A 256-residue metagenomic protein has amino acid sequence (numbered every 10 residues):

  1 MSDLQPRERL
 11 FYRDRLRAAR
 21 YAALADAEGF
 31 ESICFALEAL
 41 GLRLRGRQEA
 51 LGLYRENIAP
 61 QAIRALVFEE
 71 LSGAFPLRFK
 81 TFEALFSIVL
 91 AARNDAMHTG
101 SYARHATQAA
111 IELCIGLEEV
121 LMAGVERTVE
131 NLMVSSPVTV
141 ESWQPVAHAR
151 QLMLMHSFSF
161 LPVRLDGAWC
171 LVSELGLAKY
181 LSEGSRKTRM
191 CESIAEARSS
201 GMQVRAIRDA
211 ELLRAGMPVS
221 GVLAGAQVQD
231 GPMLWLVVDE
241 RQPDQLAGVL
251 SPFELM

Functional and structural regions predicted by a protein language model:
M1-A91, H98-N131, A147-L161, E174-R198 (+1 more regions): Amphipathic alpha-helical interface elements
S135-S136: Low-complexity, glycine/proline/serine-rich flexible segments
T139-S157, R164-L165, R208-Q242, F253-M256: The conserved cystathionine-beta-synthase
V140, S182-L223: Intrinsically disordered, low-complexity segments enriched in serine, threonine, and glycine
A168-L171, P243-V249: Glycine-rich acetyl-CoA-binding "A-motif" of GNAT/NAT acetyltransferases
